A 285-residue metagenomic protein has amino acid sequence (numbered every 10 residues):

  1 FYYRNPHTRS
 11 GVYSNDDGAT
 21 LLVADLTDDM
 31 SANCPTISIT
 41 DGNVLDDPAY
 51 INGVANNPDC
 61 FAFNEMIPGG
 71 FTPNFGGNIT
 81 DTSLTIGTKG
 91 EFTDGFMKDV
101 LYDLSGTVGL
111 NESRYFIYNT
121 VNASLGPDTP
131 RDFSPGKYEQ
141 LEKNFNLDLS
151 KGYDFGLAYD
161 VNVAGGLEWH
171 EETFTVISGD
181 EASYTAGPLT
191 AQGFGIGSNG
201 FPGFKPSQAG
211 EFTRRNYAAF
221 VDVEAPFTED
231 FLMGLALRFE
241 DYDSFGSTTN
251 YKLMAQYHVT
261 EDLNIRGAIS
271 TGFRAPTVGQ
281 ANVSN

Functional and structural regions predicted by a protein language model:
F1, K98-G106, V161-G165, M233-L235 (+2 more regions): Transmembrane beta-strands of outer-membrane beta-barrel proteins
F1-H7, F92, G106-E112, Y153 (+4 more regions): Transmembrane beta-strands of outer-membrane beta-barrel pores
F1-P130, N146, K151, F155: Outer-membrane beta-barrel domain signature, strongest for Gram-negative TonB-dependent receptors and also present
G11-L22, Y118-D128, S178-L189, Y251-M254 (+1 more regions): Flexible, surface-exposed loop regions and adjacent strand-edge segments of Gram-negative outer-membrane beta-barrel
D28-C34, P73-L84, T93, V108 (+1 more regions): Outer-membrane beta-barrel transmembrane domain signature of Gram-negative proteins, especially the mid-to-C-terminal
I196-G197, G203, R274, G279-N285: Conserved catalytic motifs of ABC-family nucleotide-binding domains
T213, Y217, E240-N250: Solvent-exposed loop/turn segments connecting transmembrane beta-strands in outer-membrane beta-barrel proteins
A219-V221, A225, T248-I265: Feature captures outer-membrane beta-barrel proteins of Gram-negative bacteria and organelles
